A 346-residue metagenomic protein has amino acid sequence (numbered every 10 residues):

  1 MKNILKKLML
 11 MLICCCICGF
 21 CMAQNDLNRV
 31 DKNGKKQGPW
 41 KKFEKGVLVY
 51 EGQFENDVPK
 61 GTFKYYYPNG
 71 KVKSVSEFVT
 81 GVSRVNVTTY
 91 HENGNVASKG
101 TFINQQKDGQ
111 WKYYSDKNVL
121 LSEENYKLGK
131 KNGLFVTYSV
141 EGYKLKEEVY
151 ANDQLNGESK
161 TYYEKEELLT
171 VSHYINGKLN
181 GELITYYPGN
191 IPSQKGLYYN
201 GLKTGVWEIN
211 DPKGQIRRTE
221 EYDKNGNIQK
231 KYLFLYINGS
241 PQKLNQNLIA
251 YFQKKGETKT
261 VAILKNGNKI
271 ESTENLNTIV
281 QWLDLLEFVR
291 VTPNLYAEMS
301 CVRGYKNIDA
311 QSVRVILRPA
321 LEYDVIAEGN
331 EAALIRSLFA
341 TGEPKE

Functional and structural regions predicted by a protein language model:
M1-L27: Bacterial Sec-dependent N-terminal signal peptides
M22-K231: Glycine/tyrosine- and acidic-biased, solvent-exposed loop/turn segments at the edges of beta-strands
N227-E346: Basic, polyanion-interacting recognition surfaces, primarily in bacterial LytTR/OmpR-type DNA-binding effector domains
